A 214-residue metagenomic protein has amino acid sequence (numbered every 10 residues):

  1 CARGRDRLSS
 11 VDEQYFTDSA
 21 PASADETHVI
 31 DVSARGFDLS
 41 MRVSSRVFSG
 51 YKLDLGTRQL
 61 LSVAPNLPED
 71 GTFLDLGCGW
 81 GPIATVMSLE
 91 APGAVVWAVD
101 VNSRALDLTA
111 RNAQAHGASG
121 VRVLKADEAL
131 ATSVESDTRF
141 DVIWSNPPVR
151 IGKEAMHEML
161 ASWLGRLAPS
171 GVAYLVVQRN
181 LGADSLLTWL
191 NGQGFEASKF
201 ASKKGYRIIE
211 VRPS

Functional and structural regions predicted by a protein language model:
G4-A34, R46: N-terminal auxiliary segments of SAM/dcSAM-dependent transferases
E13-E26, G182-S214: Class I S-adenosyl-L-methionine
S44-S62: Conserved SAM-binding loop and adjacent beta-strand
G56-S145: Conserved SAM/SAH cofactor-binding pocket of Class I
V142-A155: Glycine-rich phosphate-binding "P-loop"
V149-G152, Q178-A183: Short "lid" loop at the C-terminus of a central beta-strand within the Rossmann-like core of SAM-dependent
H157-P169: A short glycine-rich, Lys/Arg-flanked "PGG" loop and its adjoining helix->strand segment in the class I
S170-V177: Conserved beta-strand signature within the Rossmann-like core of class I S-adenosyl-L-methionine
